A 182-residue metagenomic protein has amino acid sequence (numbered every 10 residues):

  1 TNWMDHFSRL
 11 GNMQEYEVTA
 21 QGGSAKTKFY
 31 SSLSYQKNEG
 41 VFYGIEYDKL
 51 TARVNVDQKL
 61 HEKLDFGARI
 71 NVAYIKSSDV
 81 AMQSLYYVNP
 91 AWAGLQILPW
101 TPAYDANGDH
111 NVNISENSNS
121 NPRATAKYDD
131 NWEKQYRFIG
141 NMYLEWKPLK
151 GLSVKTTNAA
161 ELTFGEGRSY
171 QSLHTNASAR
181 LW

Functional and structural regions predicted by a protein language model:
T1, G40-Y47, T51-I139, K155-W182: Surface-exposed loop/interface segments of Gram-negative outer-membrane beta-barrel transport/assembly proteins
T1-Y43, A81-S84, D109, N121-N131 (+1 more regions): Residues embedded in well-ordered regular secondary structure
Q14-Y16, A25-F29, E62-A68, K150-T156: Outer-envelope beta-barrel architecture signal
E17-A20, Y30-S31, V54, G151-V154 (+1 more regions): N-terminal, helix-rich and Lys/Arg-enriched segments in bacterial and organellar proteins
P148-G151, T163: Generic N-terminal helix/loop capping motif
